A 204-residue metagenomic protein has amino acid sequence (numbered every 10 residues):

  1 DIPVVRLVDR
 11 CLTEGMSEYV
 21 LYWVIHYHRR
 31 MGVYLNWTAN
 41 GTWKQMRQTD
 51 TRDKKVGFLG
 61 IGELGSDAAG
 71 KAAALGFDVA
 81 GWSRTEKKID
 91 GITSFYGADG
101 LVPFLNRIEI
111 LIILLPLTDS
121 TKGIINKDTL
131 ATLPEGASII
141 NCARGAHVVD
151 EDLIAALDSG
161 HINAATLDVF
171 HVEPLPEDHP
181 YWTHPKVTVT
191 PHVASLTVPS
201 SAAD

Functional and structural regions predicted by a protein language model:
D1-L35: Phosphate/diphosphate ligand-binding glycine-rich loop within oxidoreductases
I2-V4, D90-D99, P185-V189: Active-site regions of enzymes building and remodeling cell-envelope glycoconjugates
V4-V5, A80, S138-I140, T166 (+1 more regions): Structural detector of well-ordered beta-strand residues that form the stable sheet scaffold of enzyme domains
Y34-D67, S94: Glycine-rich NAD(P)-binding loop of Rossmann-like domains
K55, A74-D78: Residues at the starts of beta-strands that form the adenosine-phosphate
A69, A73, L157-D158: Gly/Ala-rich phosphate-binding loop of Rossmann-like dinucleotide-binding domains, activating on the conserved
E86-P180: Rossmann-like adenosine-cofactor binding region
L175-P176, H184-D204: Adenosine-phosphate binding glycine-rich loop
